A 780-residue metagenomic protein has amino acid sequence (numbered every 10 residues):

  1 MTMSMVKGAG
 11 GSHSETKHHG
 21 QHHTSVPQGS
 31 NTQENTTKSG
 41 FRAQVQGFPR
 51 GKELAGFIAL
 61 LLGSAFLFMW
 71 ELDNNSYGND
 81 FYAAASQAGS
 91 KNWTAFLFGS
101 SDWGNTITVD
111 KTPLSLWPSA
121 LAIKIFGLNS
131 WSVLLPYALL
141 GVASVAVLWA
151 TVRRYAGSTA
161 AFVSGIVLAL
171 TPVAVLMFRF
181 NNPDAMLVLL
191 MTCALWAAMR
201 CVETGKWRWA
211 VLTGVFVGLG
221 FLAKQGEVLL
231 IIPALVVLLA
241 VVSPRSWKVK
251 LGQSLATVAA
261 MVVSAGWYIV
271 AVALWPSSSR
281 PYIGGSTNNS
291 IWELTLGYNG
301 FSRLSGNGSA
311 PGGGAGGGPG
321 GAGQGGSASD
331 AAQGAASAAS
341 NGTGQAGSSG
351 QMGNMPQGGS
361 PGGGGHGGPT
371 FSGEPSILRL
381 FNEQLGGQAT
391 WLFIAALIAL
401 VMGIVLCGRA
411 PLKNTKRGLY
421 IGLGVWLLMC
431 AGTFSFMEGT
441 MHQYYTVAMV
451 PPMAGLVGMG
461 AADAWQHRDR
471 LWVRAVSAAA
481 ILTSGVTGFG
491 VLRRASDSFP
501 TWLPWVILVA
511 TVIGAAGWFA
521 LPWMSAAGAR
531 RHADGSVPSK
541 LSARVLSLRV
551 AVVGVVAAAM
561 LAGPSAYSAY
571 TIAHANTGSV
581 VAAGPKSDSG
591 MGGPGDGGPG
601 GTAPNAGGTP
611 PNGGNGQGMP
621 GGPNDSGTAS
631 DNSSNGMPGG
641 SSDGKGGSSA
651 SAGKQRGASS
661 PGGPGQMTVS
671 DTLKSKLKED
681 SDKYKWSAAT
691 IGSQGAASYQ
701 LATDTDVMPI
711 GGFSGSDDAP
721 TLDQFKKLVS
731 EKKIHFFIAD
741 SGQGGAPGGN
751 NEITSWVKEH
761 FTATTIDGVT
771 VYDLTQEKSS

Functional and structural regions predicted by a protein language model:
M1-E53, A59, S327-S329, N341 (+9 more regions): Actinobacteria-biased recognition of intrinsically disordered, low-complexity terminal regions
M1-G308, Q324, Q333, G342-A475 (+4 more regions): Membrane-integral, polyisoprenol-dependent glycosyltransferases of the GT-C/oligosaccharyltransferase superfamily
S279, T287, A719-L728: Alpha-helical scaffolding within the catalytic cores of extracellular/periplasmic polymer-degrading hydrolases
R303-G334, A338, A399-G403, A461-H467 (+1 more regions): Short linear, low-complexity motifs centered on an aromatic residue
R468-G590: Transmembrane helical bundles and short interhelical boundary loops of multi-pass, membrane-embedded
L492-W505, V512, M667-S687: Membrane-embedded, lumen/periplasm-facing catalytic core of multi-pass transferases that use lipid-linked donors
V556-K683: Membrane-interface segments at or immediately adjacent to transmembrane helices that form the boundary between
A575, S641-S642, D671-K685, S693-D706 (+2 more regions): Aromatic/acidic, Gly/Pro-rich catalytic loop(s) in extracytoplasmic/lumenal soluble domains of multi-pass membrane
